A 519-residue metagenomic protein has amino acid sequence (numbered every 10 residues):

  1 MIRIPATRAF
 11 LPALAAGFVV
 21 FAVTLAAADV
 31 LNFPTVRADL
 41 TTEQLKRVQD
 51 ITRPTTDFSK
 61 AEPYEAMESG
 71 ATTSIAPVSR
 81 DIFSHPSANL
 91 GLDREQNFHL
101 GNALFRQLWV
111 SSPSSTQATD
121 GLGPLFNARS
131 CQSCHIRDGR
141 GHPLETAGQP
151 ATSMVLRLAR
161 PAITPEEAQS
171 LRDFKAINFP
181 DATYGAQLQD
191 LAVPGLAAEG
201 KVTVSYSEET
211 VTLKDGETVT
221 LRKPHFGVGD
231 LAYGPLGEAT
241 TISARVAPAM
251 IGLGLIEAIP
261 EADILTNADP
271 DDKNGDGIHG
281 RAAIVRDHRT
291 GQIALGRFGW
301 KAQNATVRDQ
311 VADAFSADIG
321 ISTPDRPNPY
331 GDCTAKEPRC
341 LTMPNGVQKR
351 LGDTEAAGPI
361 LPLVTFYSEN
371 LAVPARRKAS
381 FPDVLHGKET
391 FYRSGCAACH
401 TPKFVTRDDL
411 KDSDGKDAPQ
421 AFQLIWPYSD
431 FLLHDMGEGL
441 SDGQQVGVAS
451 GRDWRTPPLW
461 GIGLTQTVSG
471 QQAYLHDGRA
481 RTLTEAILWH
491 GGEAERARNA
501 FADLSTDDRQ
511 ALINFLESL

Functional and structural regions predicted by a protein language model:
M1-T7: N-terminal secretory signal peptides that target proteins for export/translocation
R8, V23-A27: N-terminal regions of proteins, emphasizing targeting and processing segments when present
P12-A22: Bacterial N-terminal signal peptides
A26-L519: Periplasmic c-type cytochrome electron-transfer domains
